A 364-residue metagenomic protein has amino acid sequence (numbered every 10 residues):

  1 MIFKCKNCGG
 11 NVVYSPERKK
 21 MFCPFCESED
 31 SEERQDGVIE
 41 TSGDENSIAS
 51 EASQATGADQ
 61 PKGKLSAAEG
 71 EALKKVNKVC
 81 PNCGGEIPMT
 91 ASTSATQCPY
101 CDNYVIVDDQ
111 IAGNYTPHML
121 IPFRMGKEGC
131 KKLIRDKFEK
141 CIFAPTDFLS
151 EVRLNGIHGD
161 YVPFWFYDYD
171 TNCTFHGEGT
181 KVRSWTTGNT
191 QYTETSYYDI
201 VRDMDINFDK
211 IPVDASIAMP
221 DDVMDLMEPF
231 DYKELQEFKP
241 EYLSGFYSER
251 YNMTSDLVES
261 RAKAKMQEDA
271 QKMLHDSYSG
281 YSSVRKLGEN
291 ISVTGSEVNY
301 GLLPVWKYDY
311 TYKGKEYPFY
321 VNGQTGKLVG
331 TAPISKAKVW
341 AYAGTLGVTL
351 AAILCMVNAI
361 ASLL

Functional and structural regions predicted by a protein language model:
I2, R18-K20, L73-N77, A95: Residues immediately within or flanking Cys/His clusters that coordinate Zn2+ in small zinc-binding modules
C5-C8, C23-C26, C80-C83, C98-C101: Short cysteine-rich clusters marking metal-coordination/redox-active sites
N11-V13, S31, P88, I106: Short functional micro-motifs and their immediate structural scaffolds
E17-F22, Q35-T41, A91-Q97, Q110-T116: Short cysteine/histidine-rich zinc-coordinating motifs and their immediately flanking basic loops
C26-R34, D102-D109: Short Cys/His-rich micro-motifs in 6-15 aa windows
G113-T311, E316, I360-L363: Charged, low-complexity helical/coil segments in non-catalytic cytosolic or luminal regions
Y310-S335: Juxtamembrane amphipathic/hinge helix adjacent to a transmembrane helix
K336-L364: C-terminal single-pass membrane-anchor helix
